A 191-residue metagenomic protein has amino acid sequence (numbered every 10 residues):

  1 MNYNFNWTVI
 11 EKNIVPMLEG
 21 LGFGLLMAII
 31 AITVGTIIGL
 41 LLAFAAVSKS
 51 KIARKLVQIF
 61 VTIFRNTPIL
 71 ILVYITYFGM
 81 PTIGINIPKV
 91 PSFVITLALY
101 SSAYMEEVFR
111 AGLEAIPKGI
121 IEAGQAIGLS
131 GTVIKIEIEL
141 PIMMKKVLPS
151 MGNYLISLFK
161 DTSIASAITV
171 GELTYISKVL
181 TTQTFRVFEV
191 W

Functional and structural regions predicted by a protein language model:
M1-W191: Transmembrane alpha-helices and adjacent helix-loop boundaries
